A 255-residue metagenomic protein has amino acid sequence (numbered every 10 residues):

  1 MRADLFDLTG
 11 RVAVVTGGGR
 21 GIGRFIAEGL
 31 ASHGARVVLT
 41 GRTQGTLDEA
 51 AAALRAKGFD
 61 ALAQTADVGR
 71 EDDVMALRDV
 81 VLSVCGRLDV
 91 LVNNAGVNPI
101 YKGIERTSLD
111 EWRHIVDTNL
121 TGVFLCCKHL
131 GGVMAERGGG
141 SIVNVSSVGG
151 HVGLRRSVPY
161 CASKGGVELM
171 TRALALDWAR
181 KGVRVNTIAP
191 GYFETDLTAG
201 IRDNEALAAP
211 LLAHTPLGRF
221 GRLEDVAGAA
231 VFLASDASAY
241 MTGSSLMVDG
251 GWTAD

Functional and structural regions predicted by a protein language model:
M1-L5, N98-Y101, V152, V231 (+1 more regions): Short C-terminal tail/terminal secondary-structure segment of NAD(P)H-dependent dehydrogenase/reductase domains
V12, G17-G21, T43: Conserved glycine-rich cofactor-binding loop
K102-I104, S108-V116, L211: Substrate-binding pocket helix/loop in short-chain dehydrogenase/reductase
F124-C127, R219-T253: C-terminal substrate-recognition "lid" of short-chain dehydrogenase/reductases
C127, S163, T171: Active-site helix of classical SDR
G132, L176-R180, A239: Alpha-helical segment proximal to the catalytic Tyr-Lys
S147: Residue(s) in the substrate-gating loop at a strand-loop-helix junction that position the organic substrate next
